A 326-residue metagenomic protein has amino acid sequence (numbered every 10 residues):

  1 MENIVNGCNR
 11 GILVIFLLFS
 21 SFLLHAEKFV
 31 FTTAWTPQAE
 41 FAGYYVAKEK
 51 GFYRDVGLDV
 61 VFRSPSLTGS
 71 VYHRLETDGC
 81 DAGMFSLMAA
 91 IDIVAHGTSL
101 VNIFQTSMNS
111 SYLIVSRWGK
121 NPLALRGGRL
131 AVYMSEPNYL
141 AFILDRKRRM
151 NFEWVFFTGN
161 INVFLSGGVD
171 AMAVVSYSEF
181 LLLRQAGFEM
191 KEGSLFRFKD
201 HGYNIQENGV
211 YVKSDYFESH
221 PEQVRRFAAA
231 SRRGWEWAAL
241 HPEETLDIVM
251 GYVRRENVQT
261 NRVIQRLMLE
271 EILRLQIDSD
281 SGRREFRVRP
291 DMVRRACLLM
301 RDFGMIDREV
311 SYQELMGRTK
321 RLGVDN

Functional and structural regions predicted by a protein language model:
E2-I12: Bacterial N-terminal signal peptides that target proteins for export
S20-S21: N-terminal signal peptide c-region/cleavage motif recognized by signal peptidases
L24-A26: Boundary at the C-terminal end of the N-terminal hydrophobic targeting segment
K28-F157, V163-V174, F196-F198: Short, glycine-/small- and polar/acidic-enriched structural segments that line small-molecule recognition paths
M88-A89, F157-V163, G167-V258: Pocket-lining segment of extracytoplasmic ligand-binding domains
H220-M305: Secondary-structure end/capping motifs
V293-N326: Conserved C-terminal helix/tail region of periplasmic/extracytoplasmic solute-binding proteins
